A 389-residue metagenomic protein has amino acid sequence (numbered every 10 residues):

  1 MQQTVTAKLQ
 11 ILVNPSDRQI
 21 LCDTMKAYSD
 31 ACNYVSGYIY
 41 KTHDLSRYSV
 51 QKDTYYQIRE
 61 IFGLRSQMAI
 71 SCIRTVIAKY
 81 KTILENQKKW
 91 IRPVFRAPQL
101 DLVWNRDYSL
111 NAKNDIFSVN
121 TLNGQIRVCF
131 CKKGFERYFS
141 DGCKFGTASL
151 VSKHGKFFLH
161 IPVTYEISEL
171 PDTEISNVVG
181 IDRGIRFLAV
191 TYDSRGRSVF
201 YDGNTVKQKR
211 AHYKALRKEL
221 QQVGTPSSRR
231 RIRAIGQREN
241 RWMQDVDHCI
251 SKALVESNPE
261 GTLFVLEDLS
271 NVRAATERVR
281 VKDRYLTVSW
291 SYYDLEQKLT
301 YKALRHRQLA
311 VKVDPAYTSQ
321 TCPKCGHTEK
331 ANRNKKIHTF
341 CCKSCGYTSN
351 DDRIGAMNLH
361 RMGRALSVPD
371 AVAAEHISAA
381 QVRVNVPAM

Functional and structural regions predicted by a protein language model:
M1-M389: Nucleic-acid substrate recognition interfaces
